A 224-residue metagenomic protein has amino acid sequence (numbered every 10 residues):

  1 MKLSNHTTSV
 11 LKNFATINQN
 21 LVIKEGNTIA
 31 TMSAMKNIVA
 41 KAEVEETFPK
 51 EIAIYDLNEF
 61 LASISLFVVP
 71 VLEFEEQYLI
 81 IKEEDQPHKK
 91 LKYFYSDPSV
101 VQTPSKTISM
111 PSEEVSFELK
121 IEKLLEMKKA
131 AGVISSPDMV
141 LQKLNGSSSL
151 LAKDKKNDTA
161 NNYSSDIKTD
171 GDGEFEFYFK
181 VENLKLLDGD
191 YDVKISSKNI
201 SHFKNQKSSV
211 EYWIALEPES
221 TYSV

Functional and structural regions predicted by a protein language model:
M1-Y93, M110-V224: DNA polymerase processivity clamps
P98-E114: Long, charge-dense
